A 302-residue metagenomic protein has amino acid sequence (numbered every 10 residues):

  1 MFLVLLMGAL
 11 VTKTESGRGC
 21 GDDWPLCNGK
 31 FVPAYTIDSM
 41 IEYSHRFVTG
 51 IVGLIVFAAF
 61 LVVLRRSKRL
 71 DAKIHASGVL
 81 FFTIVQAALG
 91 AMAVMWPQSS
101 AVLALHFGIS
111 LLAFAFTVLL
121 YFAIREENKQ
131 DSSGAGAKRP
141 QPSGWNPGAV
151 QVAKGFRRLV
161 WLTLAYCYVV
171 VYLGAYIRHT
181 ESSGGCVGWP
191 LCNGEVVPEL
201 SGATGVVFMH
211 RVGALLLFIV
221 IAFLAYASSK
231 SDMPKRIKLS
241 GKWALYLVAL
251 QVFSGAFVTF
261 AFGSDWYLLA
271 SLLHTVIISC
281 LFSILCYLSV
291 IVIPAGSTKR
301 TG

Functional and structural regions predicted by a protein language model:
M1-G136, S143-G302: Polytopic transmembrane helical bundles with strong interfacial aromatic enrichment
